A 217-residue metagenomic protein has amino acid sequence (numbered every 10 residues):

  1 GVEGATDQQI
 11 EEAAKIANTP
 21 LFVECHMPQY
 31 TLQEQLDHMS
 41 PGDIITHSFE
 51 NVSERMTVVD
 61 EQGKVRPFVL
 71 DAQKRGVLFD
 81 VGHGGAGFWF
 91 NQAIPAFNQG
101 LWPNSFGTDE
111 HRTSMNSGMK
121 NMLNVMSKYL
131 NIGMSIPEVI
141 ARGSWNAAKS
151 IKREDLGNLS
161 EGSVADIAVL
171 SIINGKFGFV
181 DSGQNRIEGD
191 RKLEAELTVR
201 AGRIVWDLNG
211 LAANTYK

Functional and structural regions predicted by a protein language model:
G1-P95, Q99-N116: Active-site core of metal-dependent hydrolases
A5-T6, K64, F88-W89, N121 (+3 more regions): Residue-level preference for nonpolar/small residues embedded in alpha-helices
D37, I151, G157-S160, D190 (+1 more regions): Residue "hotspots" at secondary-structure boundaries inside conserved domains
F49-M56, A72-G85, S135-I136, I151-E161 (+1 more regions): A broadly tuned preference for mixed-charge, low-complexity surface segments
N91-N174: His/Asp/Glu-enriched, well-ordered alpha-helical/loop segment that forms or immediately abuts the divalent-metal
V164-Y216: C-terminal cap of metal-dependent C-N hydrolases
